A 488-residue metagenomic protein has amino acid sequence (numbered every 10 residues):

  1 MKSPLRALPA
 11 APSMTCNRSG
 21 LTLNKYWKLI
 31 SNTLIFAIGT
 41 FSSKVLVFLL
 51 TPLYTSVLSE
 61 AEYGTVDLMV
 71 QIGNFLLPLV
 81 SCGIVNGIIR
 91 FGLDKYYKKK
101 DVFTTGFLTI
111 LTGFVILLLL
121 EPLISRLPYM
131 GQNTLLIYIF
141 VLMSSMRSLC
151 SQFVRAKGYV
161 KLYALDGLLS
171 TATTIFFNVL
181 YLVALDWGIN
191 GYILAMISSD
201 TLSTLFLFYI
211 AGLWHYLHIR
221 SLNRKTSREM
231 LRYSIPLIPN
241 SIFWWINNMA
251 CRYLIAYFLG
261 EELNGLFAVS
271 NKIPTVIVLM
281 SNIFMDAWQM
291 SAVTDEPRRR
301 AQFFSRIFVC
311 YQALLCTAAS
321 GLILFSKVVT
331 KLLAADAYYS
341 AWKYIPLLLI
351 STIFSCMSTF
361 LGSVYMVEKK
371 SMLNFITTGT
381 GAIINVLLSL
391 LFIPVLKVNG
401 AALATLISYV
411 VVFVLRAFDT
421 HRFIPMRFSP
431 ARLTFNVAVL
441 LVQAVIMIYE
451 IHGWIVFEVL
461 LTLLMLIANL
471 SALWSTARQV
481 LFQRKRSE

Functional and structural regions predicted by a protein language model:
K2-T22, M426, I446-E488: Membrane-proximal transmembrane or re-entrant/amphipathic helices at the cytosolic face
L5, M14-T15, F41, P78-V80 (+5 more regions): Alpha-helical transmembrane segments of multi-pass membrane transport and lipid-handling proteins
L8-A11, T15-K25, L135, K161 (+7 more regions): Interhelical loop/hinge segments that connect adjacent transmembrane helices in multipass membrane
P12, C16, N24-V85, F114 (+6 more regions): Signature of the first transmembrane helix
N32-V47, S170, Y192-L207, A211 (+3 more regions): Transmembrane helical elements of multi-pass membrane transporters/channels
P52, V80-Y97, P274-C310, G362-V367: Helix-loop junctions and terminal segments of transmembrane helices in multi-pass membrane transport/translocation
F91-Y96, S144-G167, L349-T380, T420-I424: Membrane-interface junctions at transmembrane-helix termini in multi-pass inner-membrane proteins
D166-L213, G379-I384, V398-D419, E458-L466: Hydrophobic alpha-helical transmembrane segments
